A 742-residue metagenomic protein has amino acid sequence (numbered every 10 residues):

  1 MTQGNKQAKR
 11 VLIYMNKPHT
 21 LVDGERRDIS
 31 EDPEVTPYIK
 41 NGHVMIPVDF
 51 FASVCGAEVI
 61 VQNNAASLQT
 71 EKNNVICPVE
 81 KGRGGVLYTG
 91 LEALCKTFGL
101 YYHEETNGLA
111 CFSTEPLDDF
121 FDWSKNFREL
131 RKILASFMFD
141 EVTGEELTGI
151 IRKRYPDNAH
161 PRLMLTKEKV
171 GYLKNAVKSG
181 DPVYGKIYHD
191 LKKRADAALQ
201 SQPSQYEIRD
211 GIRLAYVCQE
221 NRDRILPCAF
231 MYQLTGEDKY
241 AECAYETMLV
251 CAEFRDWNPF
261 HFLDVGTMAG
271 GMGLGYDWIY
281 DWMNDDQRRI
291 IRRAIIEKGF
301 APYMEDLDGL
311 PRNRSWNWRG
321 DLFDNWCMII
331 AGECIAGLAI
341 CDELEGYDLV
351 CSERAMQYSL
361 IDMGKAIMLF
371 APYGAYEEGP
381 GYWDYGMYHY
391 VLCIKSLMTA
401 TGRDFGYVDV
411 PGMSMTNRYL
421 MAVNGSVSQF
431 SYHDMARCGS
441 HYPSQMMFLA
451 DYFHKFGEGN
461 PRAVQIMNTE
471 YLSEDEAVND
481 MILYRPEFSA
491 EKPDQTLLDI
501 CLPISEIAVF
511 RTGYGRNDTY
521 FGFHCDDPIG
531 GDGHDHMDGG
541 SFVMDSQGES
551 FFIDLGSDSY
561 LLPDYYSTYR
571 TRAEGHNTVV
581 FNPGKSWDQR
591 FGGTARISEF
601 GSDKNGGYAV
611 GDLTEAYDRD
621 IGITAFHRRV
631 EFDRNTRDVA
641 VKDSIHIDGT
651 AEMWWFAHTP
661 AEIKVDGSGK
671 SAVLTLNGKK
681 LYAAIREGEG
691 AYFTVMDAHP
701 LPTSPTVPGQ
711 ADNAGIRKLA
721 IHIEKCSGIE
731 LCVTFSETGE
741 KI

Functional and structural regions predicted by a protein language model:
M1-F139: Primary recognition of N-terminal secretory signal peptides and signal-anchoring hydrophobic helices
G4-A8, R128-R209: Low-complexity, Ser/Thr/Pro/Gly-enriched N-terminal "stalk/linker" regions
H160-S179, R222-D238, V250-N258, M268-Q287 (+8 more regions): Well-ordered alpha-helical scaffold segments within catalytic/enzyme domains
K169-A176, V183-R194, G236-E253, D264 (+7 more regions): Extended, well-ordered alpha-helical scaffold segments
P182-V183, S204-R213, G273-G381, H389 (+1 more regions): Active-site lining segments of carbohydrate-active enzymes
D190-E220, C251-H261: Internal amphipathic alpha-helical repeat/solenoid segments
R314-N317, I340, Y382-F551, S602-D603 (+2 more regions): Carbohydrate-active enzyme catalytic cores, enriched for enzymes that act on polyanionic acidic polysaccharides
D558-I742: CBM-like, beta-strand-rich accessory domains located in the C-terminal region of large, secreted polysaccharide-active
